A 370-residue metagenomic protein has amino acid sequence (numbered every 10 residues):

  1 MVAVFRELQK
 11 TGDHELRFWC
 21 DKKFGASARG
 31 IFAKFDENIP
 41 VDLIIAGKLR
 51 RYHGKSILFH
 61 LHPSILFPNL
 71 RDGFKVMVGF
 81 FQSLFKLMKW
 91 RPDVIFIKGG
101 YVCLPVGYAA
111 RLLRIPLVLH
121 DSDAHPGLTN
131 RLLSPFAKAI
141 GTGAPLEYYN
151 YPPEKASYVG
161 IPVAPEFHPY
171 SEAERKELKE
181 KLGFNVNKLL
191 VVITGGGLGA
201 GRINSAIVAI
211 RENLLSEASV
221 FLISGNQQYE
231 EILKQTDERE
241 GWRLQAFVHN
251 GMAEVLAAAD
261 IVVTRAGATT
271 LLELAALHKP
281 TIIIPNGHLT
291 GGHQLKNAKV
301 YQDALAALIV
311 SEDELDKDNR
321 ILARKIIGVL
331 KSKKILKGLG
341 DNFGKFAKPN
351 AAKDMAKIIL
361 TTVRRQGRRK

Functional and structural regions predicted by a protein language model:
K10-G73, V159, Q228, S311: Conserved nucleotide-sugar phosphate-binding/catalytic loop shared by glycosyltransferases and other
D13, W19, F24, H53 (+5 more regions): Donor-nucleotide binding loops and adjacent catalytic segments primarily of GT-B fold Leloir glycosyltransferases
A33-D36, F81-F96, L104-V118, R131 (+1 more regions): Glycosyltransferases and closely related glycan-assembly transferases that use nucleotide-activated donors
N38-I39, R111-A173, F184, D303: Active-site-proximal region of nucleotide-activated glycan assembly enzymes, centered on histidine/acidic-rich loops
K55-V94, L112: An amphipathic, basic-hydrophobic alpha-helix
D93-V94, A257-L272, K279-P280: Acidic donor-binding loop of glycosyltransferase active sites
E180, G328, I335-P349: A short, well-ordered alpha-helix in the C-terminal region of glycosyltransferases
K348-K370: C-terminal alpha-helical cap of glycosyltransferases
